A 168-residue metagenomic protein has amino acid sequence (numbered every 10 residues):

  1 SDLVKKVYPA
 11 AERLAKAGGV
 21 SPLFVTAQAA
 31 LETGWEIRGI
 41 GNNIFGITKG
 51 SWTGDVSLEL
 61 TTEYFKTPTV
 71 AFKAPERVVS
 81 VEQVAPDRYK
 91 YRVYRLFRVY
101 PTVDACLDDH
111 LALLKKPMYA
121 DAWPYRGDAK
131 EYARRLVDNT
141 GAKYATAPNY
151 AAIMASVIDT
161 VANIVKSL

Functional and structural regions predicted by a protein language model:
S1-L168: Catalytic cores of secreted/periplasmic lytic hydrolases that degrade extracellular macromolecules
